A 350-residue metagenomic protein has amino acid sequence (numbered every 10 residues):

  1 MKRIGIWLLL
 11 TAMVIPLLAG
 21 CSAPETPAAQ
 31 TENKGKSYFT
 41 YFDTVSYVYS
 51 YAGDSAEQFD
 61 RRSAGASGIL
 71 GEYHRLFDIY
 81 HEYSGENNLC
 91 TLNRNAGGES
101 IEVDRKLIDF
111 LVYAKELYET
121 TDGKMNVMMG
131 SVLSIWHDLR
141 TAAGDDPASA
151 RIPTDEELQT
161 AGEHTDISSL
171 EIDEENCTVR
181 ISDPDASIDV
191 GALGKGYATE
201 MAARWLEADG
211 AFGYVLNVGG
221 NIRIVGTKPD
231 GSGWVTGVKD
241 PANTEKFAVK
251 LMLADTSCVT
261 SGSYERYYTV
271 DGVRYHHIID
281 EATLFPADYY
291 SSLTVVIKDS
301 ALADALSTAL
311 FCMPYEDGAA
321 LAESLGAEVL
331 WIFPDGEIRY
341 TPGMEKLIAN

Functional and structural regions predicted by a protein language model:
K2-L10, V14-N350: Mature catalytic core of soluble alpha/beta enzymes
